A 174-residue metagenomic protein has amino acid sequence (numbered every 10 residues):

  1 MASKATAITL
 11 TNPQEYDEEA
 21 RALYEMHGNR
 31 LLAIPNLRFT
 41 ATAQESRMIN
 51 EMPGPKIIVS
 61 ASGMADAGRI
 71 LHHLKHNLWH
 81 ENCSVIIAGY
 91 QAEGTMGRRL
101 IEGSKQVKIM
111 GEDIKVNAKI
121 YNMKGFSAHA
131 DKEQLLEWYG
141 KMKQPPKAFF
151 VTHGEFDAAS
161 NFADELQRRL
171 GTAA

Functional and structural regions predicted by a protein language model:
M1-A174: Acidic/His-rich, metal-assisted hydrolase cores and their charged scaffolds
